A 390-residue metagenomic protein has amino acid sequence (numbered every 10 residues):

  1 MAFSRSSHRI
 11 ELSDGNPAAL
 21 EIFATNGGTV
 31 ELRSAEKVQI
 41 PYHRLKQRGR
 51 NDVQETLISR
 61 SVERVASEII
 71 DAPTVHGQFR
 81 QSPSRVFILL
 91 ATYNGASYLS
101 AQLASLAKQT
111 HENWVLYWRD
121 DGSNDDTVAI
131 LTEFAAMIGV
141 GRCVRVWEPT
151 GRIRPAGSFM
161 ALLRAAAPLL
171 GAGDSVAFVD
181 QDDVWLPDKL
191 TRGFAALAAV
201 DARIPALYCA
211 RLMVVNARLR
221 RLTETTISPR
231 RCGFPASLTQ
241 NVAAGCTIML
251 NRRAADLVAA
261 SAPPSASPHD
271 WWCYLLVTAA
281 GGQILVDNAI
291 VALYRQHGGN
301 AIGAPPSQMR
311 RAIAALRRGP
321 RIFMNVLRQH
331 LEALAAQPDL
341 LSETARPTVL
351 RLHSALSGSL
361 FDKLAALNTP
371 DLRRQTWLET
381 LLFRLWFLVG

Functional and structural regions predicted by a protein language model:
M1-Q81, S342, R346-H353, L360-A365 (+1 more regions): Non-catalytic N-terminal targeting/anchoring module and adjacent flexible stem/linker that precedes the structured
T25-G27, A35, G139-G141, A167 (+6 more regions): Short, flexible coil/linker elements and helix-boundary hinge sites characteristic of intrinsically disordered
Q54, V62, A266-S267, W272 (+1 more regions): C-terminal subregions of glycosyltransferases and related glycan-biosynthesis enzymes
L57-I58, V62, A66-P306, V389-G390: Nucleotide-sugar donor-binding/catalytic module of glycosyltransferases that assemble extracellular/cell-envelope
